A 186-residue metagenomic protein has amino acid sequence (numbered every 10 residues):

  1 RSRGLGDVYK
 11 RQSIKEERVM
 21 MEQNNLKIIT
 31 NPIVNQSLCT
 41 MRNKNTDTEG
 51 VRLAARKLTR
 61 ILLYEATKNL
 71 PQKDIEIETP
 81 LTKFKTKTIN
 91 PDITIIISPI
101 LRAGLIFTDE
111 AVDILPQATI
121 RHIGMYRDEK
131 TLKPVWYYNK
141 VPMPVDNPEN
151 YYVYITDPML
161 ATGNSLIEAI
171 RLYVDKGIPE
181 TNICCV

Functional and structural regions predicted by a protein language model:
R1-Q12: Single conserved hydrophobic/aromatic residue that forms the stacking wall/gate of nucleotide- or nucleobase-binding
I14-V186: PRPP-associated nucleotide enzymes
